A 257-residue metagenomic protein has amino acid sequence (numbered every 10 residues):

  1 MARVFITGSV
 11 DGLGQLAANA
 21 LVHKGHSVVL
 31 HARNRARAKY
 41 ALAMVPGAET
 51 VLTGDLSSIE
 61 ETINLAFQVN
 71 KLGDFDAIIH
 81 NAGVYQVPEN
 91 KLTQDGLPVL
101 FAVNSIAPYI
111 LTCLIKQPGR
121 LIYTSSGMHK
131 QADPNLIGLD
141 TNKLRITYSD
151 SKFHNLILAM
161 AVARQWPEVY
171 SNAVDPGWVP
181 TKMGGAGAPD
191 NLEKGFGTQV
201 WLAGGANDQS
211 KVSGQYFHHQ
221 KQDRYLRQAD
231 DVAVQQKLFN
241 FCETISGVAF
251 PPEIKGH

Functional and structural regions predicted by a protein language model:
R3-I6, I78-I79: Conserved hydrophobic beta-strands of the Rossmann-like cofactor-binding core in SDR/related NAD(P)H-dependent
V10-D11: Conserved glycine-rich cofactor-binding loop
K24-Y40: Conserved glycine-rich Rossmann-like NAD(P)H-binding loop of the short-chain dehydrogenase/reductase
V45-E60: Rossmann-fold cofactor-recognition segment
P46-G47, Q68-H80, Q86-L92: A glycine-rich helix->loop->beta "capping" turn within Rossmann-like NAD(P)(H)-dependent oxidoreductase domains
T62, A173, P189-N240, T244 (+1 more regions): C-terminal helical subdomain
G83-L92, L97-P98, R120-E168, D175-A188: Catalytic loop of short-chain dehydrogenase/reductase
S105-I106: Ankyrin-repeat alpha-helix packing hotspot
